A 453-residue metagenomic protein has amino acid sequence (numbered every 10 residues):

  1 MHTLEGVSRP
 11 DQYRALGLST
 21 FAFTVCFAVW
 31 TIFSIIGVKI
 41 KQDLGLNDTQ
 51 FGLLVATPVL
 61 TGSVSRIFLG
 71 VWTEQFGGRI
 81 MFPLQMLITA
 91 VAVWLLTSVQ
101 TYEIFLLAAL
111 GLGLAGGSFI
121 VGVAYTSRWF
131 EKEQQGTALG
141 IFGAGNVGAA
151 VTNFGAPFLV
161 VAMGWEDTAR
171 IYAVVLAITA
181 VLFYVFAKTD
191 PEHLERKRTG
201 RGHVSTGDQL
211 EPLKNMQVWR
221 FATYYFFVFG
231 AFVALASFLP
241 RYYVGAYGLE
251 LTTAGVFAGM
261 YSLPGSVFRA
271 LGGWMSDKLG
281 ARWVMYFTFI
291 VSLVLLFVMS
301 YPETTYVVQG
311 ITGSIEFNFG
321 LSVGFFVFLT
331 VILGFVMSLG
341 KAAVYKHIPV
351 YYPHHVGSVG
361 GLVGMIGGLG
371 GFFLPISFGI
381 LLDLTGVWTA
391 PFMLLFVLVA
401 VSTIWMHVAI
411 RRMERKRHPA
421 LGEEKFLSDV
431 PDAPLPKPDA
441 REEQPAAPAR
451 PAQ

Functional and structural regions predicted by a protein language model:
T31, V59-I67, G117, A149-V151 (+2 more regions): Residue-level signature of mid-helix packing/kink "hotspots" within the transmembrane helices of 12-pass Major
F33-S34, M216-V267, K341: Extracytoplasmic gate region of multi-pass secondary transporters
V64-E103: Conserved MFS/SLC helix-loop-helix module at the cytosolic interface between two early adjacent transmembrane helices
A108-G145: Cytoplasmic helix-loop-helix junction between adjacent transmembrane helices in 12-TM secondary transporters
I141-P191: Helix-loop-helix hairpin linking two adjacent transmembrane segments in secondary transporters
T168-V185, A390-V408: Symmetry-related core transmembrane helices of the 12-TM Major Facilitator Superfamily/SLC fold
V185-L210, K416-L427: Flexible cytoplasmic inter-helical loops of multi-pass small-molecule transporters
R282-V344: C-terminal transmembrane helical hairpin of 12-TM major facilitator-type secondary transporters
